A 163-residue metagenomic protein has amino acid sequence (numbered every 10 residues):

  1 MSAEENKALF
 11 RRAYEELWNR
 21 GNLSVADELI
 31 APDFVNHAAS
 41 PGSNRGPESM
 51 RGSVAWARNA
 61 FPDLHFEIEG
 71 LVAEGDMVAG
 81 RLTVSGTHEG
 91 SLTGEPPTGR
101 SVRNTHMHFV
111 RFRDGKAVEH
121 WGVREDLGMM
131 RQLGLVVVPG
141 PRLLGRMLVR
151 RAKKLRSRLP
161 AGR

Functional and structural regions predicted by a protein language model:
M1-R163: C-terminal and inter-domain tail/linker signature
